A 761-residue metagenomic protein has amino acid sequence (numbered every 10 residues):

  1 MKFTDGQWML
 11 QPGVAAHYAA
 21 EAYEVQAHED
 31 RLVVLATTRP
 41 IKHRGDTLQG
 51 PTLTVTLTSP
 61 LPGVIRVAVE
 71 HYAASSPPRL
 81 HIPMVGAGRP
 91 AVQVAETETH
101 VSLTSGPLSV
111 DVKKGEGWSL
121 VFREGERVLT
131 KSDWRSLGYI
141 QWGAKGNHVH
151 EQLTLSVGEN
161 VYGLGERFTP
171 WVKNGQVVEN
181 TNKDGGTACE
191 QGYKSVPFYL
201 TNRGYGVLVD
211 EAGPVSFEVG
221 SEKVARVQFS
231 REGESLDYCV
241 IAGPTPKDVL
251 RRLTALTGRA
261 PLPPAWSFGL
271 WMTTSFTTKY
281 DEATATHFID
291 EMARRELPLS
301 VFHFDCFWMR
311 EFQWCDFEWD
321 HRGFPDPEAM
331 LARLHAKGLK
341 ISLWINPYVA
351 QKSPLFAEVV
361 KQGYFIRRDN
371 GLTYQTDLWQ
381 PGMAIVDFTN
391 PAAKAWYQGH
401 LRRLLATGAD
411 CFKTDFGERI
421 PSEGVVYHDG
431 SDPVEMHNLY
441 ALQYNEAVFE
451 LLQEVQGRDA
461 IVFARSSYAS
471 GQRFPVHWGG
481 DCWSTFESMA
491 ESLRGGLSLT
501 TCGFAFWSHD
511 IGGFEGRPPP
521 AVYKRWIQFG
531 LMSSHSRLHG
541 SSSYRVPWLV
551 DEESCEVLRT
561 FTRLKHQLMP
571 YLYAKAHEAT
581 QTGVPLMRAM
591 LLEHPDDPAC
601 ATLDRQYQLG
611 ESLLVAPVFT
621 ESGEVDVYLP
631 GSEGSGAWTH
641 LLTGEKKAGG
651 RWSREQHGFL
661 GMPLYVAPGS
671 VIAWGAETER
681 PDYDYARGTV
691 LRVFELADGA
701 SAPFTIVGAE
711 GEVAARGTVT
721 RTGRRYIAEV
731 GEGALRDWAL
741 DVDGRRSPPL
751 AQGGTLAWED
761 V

Functional and structural regions predicted by a protein language model:
M1-R259, A265-S267, T273-S275, Y280-D290 (+6 more regions): N-terminal accessory segment at the very beginning of proteins
A27-R31, F217, S221-R231, G258-P263 (+3 more regions): Short, compositionally biased low-complexity segments
G50, Q191-G192, L200, F229-R231 (+22 more regions): Active-site-proximal structural scaffolding
L57, P107, F198, M292 (+8 more regions): Conserved, mostly hydrophobic/aromatic
E70-Y72, P298-L558, E593-P595, L603: Aromatic- and carboxylate-enriched substrate-binding clefts and catalytic-loop regions of carbohydrate-active enzymes
T97-T99, T104-G106, G115, G192-S195 (+12 more regions): Short, well-ordered loop/turn elements at secondary-structure boundaries
G115, Q191-Y193, N202, R231-S235 (+9 more regions): Short, solvent-exposed loop/turn segments at the edges of secondary structure
F449-I461, S467-W478, E491-G495, L499-H509 (+1 more regions): Catalytic core of carbohydrate-active enzymes
